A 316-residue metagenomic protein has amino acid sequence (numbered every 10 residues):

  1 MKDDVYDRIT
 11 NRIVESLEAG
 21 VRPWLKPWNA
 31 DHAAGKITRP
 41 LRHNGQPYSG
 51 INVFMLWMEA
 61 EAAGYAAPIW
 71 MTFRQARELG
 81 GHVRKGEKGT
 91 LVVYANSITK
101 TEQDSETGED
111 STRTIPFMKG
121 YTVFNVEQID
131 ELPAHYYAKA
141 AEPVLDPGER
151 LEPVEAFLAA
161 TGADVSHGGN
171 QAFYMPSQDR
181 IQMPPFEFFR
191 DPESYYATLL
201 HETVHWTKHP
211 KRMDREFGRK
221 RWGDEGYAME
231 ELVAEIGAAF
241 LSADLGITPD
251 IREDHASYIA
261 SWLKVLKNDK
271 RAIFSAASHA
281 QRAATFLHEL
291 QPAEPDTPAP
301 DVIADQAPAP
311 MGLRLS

Functional and structural regions predicted by a protein language model:
M1-S316: N-terminal accessory/interface modules of nucleic-acid-binding and processing proteins
